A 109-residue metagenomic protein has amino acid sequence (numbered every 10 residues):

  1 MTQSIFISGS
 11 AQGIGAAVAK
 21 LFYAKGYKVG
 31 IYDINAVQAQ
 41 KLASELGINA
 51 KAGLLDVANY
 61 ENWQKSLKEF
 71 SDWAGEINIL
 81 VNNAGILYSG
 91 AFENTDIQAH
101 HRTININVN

Functional and structural regions predicted by a protein language model:
M1-G30: Canonical Rossmann dinucleotide-binding motif of NAD(H)/NADP(H)-dependent dehydrogenases/reductases, specifically
K25-K41: Conserved glycine-rich Rossmann-like NAD(P)H-binding loop of the short-chain dehydrogenase/reductase
A36-V37, G53-S66, I97: The beta1-alpha1 cofactor-binding region of Rossmann-like NAD(H)/NADP(H)-dependent oxidoreductases
F70-E76: Glycine-rich phosphate-binding loop signature in dinucleotide/nucleotide-binding domains
N78-I79, H101: Conserved catalytic-site loops of classical short-chain dehydrogenases/reductases
A84-Y88: Conserved NAD(P)H cofactor-binding loop of Rossmann-fold oxidoreductase domains
A91-F92, D96-I104: Substrate-binding pocket helix/loop in short-chain dehydrogenase/reductase
